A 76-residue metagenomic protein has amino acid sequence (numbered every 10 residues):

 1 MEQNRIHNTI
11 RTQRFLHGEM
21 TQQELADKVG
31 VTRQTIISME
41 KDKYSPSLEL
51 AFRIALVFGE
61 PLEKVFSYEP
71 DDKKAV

Functional and structural regions predicted by a protein language model:
M1-G18: A short, Lys/Arg-rich alpha-helix, primarily the initiator
N8, E19-M20, P46-E49: Residue-level signal for the short linker/turn that defines the boundary of a DNA-recognition helix
I10, R14, E40, F58 (+1 more regions): DNA major-groove recognition helix of helix-turn-helix
R11-T12, Q23, F52: Residues within the helices of the helix-turn-helix
L16, D27, L56: Alpha-helical residues within the helix-turn-helix
E19-S38: Short alpha-helical DNA-recognition segment
E49-K64: DNA major-groove recognition helix of helix-turn-helix/homeodomain DNA-binding modules
F66-V76: Short, charged recognition helix plus adjacent turn of helix-turn-helix-like nucleic-acid-binding domains
